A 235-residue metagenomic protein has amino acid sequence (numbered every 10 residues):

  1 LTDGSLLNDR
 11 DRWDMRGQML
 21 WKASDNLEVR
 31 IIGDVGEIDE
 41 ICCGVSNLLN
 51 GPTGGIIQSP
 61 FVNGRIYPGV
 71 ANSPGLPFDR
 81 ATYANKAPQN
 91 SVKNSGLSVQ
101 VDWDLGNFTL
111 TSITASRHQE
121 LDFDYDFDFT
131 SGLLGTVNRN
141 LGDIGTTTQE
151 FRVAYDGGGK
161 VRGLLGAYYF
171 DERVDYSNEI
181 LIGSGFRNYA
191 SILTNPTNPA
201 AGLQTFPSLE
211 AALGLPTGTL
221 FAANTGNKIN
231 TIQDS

Functional and structural regions predicted by a protein language model:
L1-C43, G51, S95-G96, G145-Q149 (+2 more regions): Transmembrane beta-barrel wall of Gram-negative outer-membrane proteins
L1-D3, F78-N85, T130-V137, L220-I229: Extracytoplasmic loops and strand-loop junctions of Gram-negative outer membrane beta-barrel proteins
L1-N8, Q18-K22, E28, I57-S59 (+3 more regions): Short intrinsically disordered, low-complexity coil segments enriched in acidic
L6, M19, D25, V35 (+14 more regions): Compositionally biased, intrinsically disordered low-complexity regions
N8, Q89-N90, L141-G142: Short Gly/Pro-enriched turn/cap motifs at secondary-structure boundaries
V29-P74, F78-T82, K86, S116 (+3 more regions): Outer-membrane beta-barrel and related beta-rich outer-membrane complex signature in Gram-negative bacteria
F78, V92-K93: Alpha-helix N-cap/N′ positions at the starts of helices
K93-Q119, N138-S235: Face-selective signature of the C-terminal outer-membrane beta-barrel domain
